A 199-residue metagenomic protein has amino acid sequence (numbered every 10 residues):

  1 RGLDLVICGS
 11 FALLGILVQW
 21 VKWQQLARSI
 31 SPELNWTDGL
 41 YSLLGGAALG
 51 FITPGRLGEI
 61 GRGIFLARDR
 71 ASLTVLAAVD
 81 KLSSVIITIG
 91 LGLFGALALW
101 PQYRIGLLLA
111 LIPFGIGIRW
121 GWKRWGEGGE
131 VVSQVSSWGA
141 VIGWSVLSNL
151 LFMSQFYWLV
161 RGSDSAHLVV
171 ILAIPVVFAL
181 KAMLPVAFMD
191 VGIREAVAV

Functional and structural regions predicted by a protein language model:
R1-L43, T88-V186, I193-A196: Predominantly cytoplasmic-facing regulatory/coupling regions of multi-pass membrane proteins
I16, R56, A77-K81, G192: Hydrophobic transmembrane-helix microenvironments that flank and shape a buried ionizable site
R28-S29, F51, R62-R68: Helix-loop junctions at the membrane interface of multi-pass solute transporters
W36-D38, D69-V85: Membrane-interface alpha-helices at helix entry/exit sites of multi-pass transporters
L44-G61: Short intracellular "coupling" helices and adjacent cytoplasmic loop segments at the cytosolic face of multi-pass
R62-F65, T74-A77, V186-A187: Hydrophobic alpha-helical membrane segments of integral membrane proteins
F65-S72, E195-V199: Interfacial segments of multi-pass membrane proteins
